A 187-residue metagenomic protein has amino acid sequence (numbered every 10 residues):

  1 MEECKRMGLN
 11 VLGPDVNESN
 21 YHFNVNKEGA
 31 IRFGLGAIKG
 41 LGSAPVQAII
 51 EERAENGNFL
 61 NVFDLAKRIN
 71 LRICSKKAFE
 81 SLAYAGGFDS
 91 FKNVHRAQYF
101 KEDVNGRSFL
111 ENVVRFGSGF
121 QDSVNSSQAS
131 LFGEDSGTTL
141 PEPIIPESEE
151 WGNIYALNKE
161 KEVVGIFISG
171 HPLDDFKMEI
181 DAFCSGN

Functional and structural regions predicted by a protein language model:
E3-N187: Sliding clamp-binding short linear motifs that recruit DNA-associated proteins to replication/repair hubs
